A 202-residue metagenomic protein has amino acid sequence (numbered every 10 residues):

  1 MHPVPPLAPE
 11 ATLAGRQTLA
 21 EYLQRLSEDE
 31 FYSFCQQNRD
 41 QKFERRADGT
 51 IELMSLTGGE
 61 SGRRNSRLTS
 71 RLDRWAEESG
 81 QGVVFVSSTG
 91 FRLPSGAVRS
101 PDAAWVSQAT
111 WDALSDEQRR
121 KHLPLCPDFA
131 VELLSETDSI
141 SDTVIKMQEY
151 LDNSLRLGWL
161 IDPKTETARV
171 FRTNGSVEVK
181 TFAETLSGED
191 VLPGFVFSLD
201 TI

Functional and structural regions predicted by a protein language model:
M1-I202: Gly/Pro/Ser/Thr-rich low-complexity, intrinsically disordered segments predominantly at protein N-termini
